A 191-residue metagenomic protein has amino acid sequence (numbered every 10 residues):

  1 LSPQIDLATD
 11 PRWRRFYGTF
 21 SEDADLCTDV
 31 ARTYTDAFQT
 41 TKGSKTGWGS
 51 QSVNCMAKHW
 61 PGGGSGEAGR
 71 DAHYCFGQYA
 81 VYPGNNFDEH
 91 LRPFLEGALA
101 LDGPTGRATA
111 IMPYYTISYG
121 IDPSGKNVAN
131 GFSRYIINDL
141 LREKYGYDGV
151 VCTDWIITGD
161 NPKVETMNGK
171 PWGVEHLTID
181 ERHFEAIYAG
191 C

Functional and structural regions predicted by a protein language model:
L1-C191: Glycoside hydrolase catalytic-domain context in secreted enzymes
